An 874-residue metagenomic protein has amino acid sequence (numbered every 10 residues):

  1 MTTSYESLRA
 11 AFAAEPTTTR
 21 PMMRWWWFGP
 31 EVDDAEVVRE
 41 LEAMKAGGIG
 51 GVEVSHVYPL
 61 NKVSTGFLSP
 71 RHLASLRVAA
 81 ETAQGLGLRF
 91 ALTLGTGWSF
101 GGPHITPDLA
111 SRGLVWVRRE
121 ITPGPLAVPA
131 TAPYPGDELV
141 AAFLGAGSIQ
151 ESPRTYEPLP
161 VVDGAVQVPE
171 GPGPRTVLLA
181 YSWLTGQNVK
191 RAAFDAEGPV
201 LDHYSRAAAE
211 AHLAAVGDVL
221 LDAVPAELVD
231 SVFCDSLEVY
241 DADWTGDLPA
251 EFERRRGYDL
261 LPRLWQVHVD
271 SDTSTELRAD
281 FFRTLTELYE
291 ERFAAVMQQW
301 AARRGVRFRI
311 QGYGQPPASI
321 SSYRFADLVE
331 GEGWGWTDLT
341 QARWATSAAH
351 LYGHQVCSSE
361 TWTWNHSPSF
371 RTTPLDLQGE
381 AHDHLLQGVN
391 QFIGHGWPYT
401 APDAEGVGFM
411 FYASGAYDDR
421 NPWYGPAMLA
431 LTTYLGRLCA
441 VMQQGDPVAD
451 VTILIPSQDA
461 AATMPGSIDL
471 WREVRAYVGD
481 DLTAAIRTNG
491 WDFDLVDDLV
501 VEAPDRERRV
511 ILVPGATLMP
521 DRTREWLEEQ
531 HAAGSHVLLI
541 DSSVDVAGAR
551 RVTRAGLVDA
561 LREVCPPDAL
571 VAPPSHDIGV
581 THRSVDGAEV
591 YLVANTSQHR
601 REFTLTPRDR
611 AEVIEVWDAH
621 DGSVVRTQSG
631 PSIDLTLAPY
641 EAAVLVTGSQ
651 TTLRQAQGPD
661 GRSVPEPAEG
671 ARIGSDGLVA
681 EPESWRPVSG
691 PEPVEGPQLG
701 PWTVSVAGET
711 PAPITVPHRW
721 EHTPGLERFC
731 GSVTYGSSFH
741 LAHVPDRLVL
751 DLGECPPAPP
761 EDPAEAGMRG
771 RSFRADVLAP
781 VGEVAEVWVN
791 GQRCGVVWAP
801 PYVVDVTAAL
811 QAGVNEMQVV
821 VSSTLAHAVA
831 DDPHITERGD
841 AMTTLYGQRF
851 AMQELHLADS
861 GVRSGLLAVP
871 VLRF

Functional and structural regions predicted by a protein language model:
M1-T19, R774-D776: N-terminal carbohydrate-binding accessory modules
T19-M22, D33-V38, G51-V52, K62 (+7 more regions): Carbohydrate-binding surfaces of carbohydrate-active enzymes
H56-E170, V177-Y181, T185-K190, F194-H203: Acidic/aromatic-lined carbohydrate-recognition and catalytic surfaces of CAZymes acting on diverse glycans
F100-P107, R112, W116-T155, A549-L561 (+7 more regions): An acidic-aromatic loop/edge-strand motif
A141-A142, A146-L221, G630-R654, G658 (+2 more regions): Extended acidic/polar, glycine-enriched regions that form or flank non-catalytic beta-rich accessory modules
I614, A785-V787: Short beta-strand elements bearing conserved aromatic residues within extracellular beta-rich modules
L741-D751: Extended extracellular/luminal ectodomain segments enriched in beta-structured repeat modules
W788-G795: Short strand-turn-strand beta-turns centered on an Asx-Gly dipeptide
